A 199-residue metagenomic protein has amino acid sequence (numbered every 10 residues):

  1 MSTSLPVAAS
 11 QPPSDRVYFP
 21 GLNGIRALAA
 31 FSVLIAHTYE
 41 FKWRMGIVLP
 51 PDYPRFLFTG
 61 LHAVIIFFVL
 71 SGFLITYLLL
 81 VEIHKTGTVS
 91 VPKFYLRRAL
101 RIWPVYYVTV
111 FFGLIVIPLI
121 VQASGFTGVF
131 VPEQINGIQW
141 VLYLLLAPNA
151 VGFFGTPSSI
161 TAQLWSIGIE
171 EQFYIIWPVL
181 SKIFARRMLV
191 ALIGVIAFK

Functional and structural regions predicted by a protein language model:
M1-K199: Membrane-cytosol interface segments of multi-pass membrane proteins, especially ER/Golgi lipid-handling enzymes
